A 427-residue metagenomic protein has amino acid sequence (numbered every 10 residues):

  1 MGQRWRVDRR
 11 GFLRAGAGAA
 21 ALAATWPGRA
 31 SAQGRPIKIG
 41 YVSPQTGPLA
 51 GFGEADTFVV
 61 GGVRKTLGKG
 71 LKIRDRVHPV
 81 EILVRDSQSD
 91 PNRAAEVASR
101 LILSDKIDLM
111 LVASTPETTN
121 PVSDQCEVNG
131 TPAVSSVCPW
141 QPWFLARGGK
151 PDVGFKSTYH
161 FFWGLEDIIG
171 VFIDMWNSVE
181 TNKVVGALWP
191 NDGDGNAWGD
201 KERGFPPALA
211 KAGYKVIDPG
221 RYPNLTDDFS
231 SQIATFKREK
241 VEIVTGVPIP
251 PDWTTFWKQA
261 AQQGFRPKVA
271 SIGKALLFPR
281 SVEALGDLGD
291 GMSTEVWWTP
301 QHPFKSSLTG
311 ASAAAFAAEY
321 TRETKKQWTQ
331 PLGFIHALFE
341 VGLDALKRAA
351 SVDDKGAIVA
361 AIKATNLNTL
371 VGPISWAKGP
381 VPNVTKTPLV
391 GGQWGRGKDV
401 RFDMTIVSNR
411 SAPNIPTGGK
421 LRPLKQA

Functional and structural regions predicted by a protein language model:
M1-G11, A15-A20: N-terminal secretory signal peptides
W26-P44: C-terminal segment of N-terminal export signals and the immediately downstream linker at the start of the mature
G40-V63, R85-P91, S114-T115, L188-G199 (+3 more regions): Extracytoplasmic "Venus flytrap"
G51-F58, G70-G148, Y222-F229, T254: Beta-alpha junction/loop-to-helix N-cap segments that form part of ligand/metal-binding clefts
I107-P219, V269-T294: Extracytoplasmic ligand/sensor domains, especially the bilobed periplasmic-binding protein
W140, A260-H336, R348, V407-Q426: Extracellular/periplasmic periplasmic-binding protein-like sensory domains
D290, T365-A427: Solvent-exposed, acidic/polar segments of extracytosolic/periplasmic ligand-binding ectodomains
K347-A360: Short, charged, surface-exposed loops that flank catalytic or proteolytic processing sites
